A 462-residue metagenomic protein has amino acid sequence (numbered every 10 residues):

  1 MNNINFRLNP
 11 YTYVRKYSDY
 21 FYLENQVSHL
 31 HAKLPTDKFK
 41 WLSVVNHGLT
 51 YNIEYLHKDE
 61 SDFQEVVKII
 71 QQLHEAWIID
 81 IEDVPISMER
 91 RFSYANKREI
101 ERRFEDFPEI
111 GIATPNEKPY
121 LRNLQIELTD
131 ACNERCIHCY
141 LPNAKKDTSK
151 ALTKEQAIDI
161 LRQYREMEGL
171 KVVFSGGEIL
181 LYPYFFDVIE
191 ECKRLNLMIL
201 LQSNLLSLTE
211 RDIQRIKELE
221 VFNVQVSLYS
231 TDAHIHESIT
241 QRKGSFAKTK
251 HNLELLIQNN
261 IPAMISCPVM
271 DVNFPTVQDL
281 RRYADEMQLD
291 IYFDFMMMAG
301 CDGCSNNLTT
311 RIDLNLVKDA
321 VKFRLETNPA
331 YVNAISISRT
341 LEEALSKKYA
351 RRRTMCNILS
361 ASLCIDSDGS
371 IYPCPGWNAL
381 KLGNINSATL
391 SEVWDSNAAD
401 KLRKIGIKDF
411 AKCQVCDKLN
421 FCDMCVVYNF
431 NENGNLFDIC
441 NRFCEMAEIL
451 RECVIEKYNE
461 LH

Functional and structural regions predicted by a protein language model:
M1-N143, L390, L461: N-terminal pre-core extensions flanking Radical SAM catalytic domains
I4-F6, G376-H462: Flexible mid-to-C-terminal extensions adjoining Fe-S/redox cofactors in radical SAM and related proteins
T12, F222, S227-I358, S362-D368 (+1 more regions): Radical SAM enzyme [4Fe-4S]-AdoMet core and its adjacent flexible, acidic and glycine-rich loops/tails across
V66, A157, F185, T209 (+3 more regions): Aromatic/hydrophobic pocket-lining residues that form the small-molecule binding cavity in soluble enzyme cores
I69-D80, S87-N223: Conserved alpha-helical substructure of the radical SAM core
I100-Y120, S338-L345, G383-I407, K418-N420: Short, charged low-complexity linear segments at domain edges
A131, R135, C139-P142, L359 (+4 more regions): Cys/His-rich metal-chelating microdomains
N143-A151, S238-G244, N307-T309, N431-E432: Short glycine-enriched, charge-decorated loop/helix-capping segments at active-site entrances that position
